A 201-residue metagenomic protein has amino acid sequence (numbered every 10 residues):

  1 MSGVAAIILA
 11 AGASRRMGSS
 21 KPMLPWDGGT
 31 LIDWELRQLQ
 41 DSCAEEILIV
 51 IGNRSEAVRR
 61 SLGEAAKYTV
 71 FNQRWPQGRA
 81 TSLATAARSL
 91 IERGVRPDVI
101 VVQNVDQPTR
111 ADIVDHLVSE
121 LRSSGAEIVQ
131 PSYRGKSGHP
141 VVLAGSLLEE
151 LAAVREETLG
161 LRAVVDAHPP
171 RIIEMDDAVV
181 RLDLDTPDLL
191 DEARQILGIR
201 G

Functional and structural regions predicted by a protein language model:
M1-G52: N-terminal glycine-rich phosphate-binding loop and ensuing alpha1 helix
S2, R155-G201: Conserved alpha/beta core of the MobA/IspD/sugar-nucleotide pyrophosphorylase nucleotidyltransferase superfamily
G18-K21, W26-T30, I49, N53 (+6 more regions): Residues at secondary-structure transition points
P22, Y68, E127, P169-R171 (+1 more regions): Conserved beta-strand segments of alpha/beta enzyme cores
S42-T69: Acidic donor-binding segment of Leloir-type glycosyltransferases
C43, G63-A66, L143, L147 (+1 more regions): Short, structured coil segments at secondary-structure junctions
V58, Y68, Q73-G145, E149-E150: Conserved beta-loop-beta/alpha segment of the NTase-like Rossmann-fold superfamily that binds/positions NTPs
